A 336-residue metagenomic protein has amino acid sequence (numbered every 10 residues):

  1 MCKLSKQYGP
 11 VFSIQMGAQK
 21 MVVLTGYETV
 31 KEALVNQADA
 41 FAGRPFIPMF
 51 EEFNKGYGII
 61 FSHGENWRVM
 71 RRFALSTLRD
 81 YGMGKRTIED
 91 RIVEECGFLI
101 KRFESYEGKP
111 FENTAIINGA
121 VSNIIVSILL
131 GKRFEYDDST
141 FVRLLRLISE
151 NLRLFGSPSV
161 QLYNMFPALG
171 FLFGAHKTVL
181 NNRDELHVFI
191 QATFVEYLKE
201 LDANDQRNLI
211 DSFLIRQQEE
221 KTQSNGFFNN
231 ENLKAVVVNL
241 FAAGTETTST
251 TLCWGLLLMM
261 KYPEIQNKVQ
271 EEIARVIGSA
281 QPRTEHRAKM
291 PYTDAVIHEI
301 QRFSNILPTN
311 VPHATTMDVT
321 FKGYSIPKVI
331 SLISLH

Functional and structural regions predicted by a protein language model:
M1-I88, E112, I117-V126, T140-L169: Cytochrome P450 substrate-recognition site 1
L4, I14, V22-G26, V30 (+15 more regions): Structural signal for hydrophobic/aromatic residues that build the beta-strand cores of folded beta-sheet domains
Q15-V22, G82-E94, E104-S127, E135-R143 (+5 more regions): Cytochrome P450
Q19-K31, G56, C96-K101, F111-Y136 (+6 more regions): Hydrophobic mid-domain F-helix/FG-region of cytochrome P450s
A33-L34, G43, D137-D138, A203 (+3 more regions): Intrinsically disordered, low-complexity regions enriched in proline, serine, glycine and charged residues
R79-M83, S122, S157-P158, N182-L252 (+3 more regions): Conserved cytochrome P450 catalytic core segment spanning the I/J/K helices
I92-V93, V142-L152, D184, D202-L214 (+3 more regions): Cytochrome P450 I-helix active-site segment
F103-E107, Y197, L201, I273-V276: Secondary-structure edge/capping motif, primarily at the C-terminal ends of alpha-helices and the immediately following
